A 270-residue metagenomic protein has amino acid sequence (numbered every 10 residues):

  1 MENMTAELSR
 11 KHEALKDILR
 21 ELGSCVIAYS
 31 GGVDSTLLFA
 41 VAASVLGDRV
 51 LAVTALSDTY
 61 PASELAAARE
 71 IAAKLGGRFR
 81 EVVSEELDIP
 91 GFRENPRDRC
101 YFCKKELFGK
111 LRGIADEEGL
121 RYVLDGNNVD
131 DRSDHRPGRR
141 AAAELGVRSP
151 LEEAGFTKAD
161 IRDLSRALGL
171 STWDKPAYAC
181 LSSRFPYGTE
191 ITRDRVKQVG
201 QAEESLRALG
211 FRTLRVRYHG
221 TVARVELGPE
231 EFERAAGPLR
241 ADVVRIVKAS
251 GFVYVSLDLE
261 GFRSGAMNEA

Functional and structural regions predicted by a protein language model:
E2-A167, A208, A223, D242-F252 (+2 more regions): ATP-dependent adenylation/nucleotidyltransferase module used to activate substrates
L51, Y218-P229: Short, aliphatic-rich beta-strand segments
V123-G126, C180-L181, R215-R217, E226: Short, conserved beta-strand edge motifs with alternating hydrophobic and charged residues
E152-L206, T213-R215: Mid-to-C-terminal catalytic subdomains of enzymes that bind/position adenosyl phosphate moieties or nucleic-acid
A177-T189, V222-E226, F262-M267: Flexible glycine/acidic-rich beta-alpha junction loops that bind and position SAM and/or redox cofactors in anaerobic
G210-H219, D258: C-terminal boundary motif of the adenylate-forming
E231-D242: Short, conserved charged micro-motifs
